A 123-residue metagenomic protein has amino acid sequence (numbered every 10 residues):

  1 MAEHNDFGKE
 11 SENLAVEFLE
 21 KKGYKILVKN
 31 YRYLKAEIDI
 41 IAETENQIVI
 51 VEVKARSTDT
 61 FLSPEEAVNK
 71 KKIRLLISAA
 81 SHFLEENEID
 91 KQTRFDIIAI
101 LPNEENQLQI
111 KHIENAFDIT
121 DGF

Functional and structural regions predicted by a protein language model:
M1-K29: Acidic-basic catalytic patches of nuclease active cores, encompassing PD-(D/E)XK and other metal-cofactor nuclease
A2, D6, E10, K35 (+3 more regions): Residues at secondary-structure transition points
L19, I38-D59, V68, L76: Conserved catalytic cores of phosphodiester-cleaving nucleases, focusing on short active-site segments
K25, I48, Q92: Hydrophobic "anchor" residues on beta-strands that sit immediately upstream of conserved functional sites
Y33-A36, N106: Short acidic/glycine-enriched loop/turn segments that link adjacent beta-strands
F61-T93: Mid-chain, well-packed structural core segment of small domains
E86-F123: Domain-level recognition of nuclease-like catalytic cores that cleave nucleotide substrates
